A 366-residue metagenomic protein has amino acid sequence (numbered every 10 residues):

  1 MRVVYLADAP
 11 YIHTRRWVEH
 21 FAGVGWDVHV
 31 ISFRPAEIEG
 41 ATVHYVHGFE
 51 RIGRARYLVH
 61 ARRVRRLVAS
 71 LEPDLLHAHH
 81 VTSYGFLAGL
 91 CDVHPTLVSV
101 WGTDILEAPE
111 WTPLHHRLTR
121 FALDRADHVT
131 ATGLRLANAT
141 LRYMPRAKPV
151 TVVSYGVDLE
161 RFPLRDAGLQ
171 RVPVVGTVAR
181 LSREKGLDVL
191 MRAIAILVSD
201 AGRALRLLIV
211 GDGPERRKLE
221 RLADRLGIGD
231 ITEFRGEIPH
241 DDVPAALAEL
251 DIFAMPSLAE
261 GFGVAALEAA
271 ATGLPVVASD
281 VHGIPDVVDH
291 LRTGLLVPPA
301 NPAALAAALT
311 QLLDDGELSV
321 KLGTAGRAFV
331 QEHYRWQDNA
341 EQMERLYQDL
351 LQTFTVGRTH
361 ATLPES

Functional and structural regions predicted by a protein language model:
V4, T130, D166-I194, L208: Conserved donor-binding/catalytic core segment of Leloir-type glycosyltransferases
L123, E237-I238, A245-L250: Short alpha-helical donor nucleotide-sugar binding micro-motif in glycosyltransferases
R135, G156: Carbohydrate-associated surface elements
E220-I238: Nucleotide-activated donor-binding/catalytic signature segment of Leloir-type glycosyltransferases, i.e., the conserved
L258: Aromatic "clamp/platform" in nucleotide-sugar-dependent glycosyltransferases that forms part of the donor/acceptor
P275-A278, V288: Short hydrophobic beta-strand element within catalytic cores of glycosyltransferases and related nucleotide-activated
H290-L291, L295-P302, Q311-E317: Conserved acidic donor-binding segment of nucleotide-sugar-dependent glycosyltransferases
A304, Q311, L318-H333, N339-R345: A short, well-ordered alpha-helix in the C-terminal region of glycosyltransferases
